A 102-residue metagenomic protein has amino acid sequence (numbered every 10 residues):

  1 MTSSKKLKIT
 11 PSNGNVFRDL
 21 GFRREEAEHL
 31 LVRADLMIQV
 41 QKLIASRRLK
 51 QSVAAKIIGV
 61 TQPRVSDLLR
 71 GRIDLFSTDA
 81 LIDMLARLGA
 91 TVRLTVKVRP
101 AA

Functional and structural regions predicted by a protein language model:
M1-I38: N-terminal flexible/basic segments that precede or flank functional cores
I44-S46: Short amphipathic helical patch at the helix-1/turn junction of helix-turn-helix
R48-S66: Short alpha-helical DNA-recognition segment
R72-S77: Short, solvent-exposed alpha-helical "recognition" segments
T78-T95: DNA major-groove recognition helix of helix-turn-helix/homeodomain DNA-binding modules
V96-A102: Short, charged recognition helix plus adjacent turn of helix-turn-helix-like nucleic-acid-binding domains
